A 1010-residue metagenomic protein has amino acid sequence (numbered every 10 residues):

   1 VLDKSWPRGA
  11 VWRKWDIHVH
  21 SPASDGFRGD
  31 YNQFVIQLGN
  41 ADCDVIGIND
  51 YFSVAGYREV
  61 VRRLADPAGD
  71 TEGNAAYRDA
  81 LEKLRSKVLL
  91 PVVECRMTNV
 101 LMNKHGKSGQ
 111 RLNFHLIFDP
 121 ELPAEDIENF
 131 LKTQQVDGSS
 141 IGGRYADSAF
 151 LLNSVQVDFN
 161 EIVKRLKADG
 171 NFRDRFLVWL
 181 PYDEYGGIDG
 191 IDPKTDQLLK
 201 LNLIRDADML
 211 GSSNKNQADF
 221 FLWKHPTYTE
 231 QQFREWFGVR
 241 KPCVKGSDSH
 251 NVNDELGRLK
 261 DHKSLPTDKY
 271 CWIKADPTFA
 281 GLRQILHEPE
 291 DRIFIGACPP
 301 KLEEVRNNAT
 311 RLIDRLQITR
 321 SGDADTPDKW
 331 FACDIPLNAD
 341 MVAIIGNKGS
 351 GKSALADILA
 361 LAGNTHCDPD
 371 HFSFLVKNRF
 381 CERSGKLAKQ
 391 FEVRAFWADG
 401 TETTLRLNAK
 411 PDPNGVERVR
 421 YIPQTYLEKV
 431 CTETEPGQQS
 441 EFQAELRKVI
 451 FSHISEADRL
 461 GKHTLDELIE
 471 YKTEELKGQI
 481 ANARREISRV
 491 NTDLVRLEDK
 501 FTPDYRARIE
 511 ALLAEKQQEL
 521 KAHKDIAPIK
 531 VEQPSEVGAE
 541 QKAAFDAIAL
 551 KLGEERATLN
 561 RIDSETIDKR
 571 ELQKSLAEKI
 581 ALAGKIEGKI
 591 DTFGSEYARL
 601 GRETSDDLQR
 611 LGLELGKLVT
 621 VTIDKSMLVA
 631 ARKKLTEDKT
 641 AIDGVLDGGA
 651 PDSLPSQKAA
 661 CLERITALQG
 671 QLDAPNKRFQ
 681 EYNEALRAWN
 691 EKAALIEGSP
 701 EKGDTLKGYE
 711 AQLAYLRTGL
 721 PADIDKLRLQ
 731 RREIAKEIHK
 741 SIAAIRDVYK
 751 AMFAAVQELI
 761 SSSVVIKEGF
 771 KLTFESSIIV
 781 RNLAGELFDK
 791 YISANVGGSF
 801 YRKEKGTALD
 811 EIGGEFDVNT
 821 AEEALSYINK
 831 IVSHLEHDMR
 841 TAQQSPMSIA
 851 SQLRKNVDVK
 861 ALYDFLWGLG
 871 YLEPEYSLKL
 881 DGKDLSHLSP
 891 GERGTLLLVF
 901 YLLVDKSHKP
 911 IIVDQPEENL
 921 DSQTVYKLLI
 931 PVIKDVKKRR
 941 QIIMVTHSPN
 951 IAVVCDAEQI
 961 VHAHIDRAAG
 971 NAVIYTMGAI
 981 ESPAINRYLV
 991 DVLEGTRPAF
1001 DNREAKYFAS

Functional and structural regions predicted by a protein language model:
V1-V45, V54-P91, C95-A124, Y185-G349 (+2 more regions): Charged catalytic cores and adjacent phosphate/nucleic-acid-binding surfaces used for phosphate/nucleic-acid chemistry
I46-N49, R58, F118-E121, M341-L375 (+3 more regions): Phosphate-binding glycine-rich loops of NTP-binding sites
A75, G363-N408, I742-L759, V764 (+2 more regions): Flexible phosphate/Mg2+-sensing switch loops adjacent to catalytic phosphate-binding sites
P336-D340, I344-S353, P423, Y876-F900 (+1 more regions): Conserved ABC ATPase signature
K386-A388, L405-R406, N414-E417, Y926-S1010: C-terminal lobe/lid and adjacent interdomain/linker elements of RecA-like ASCE P-loop ATPase modules
L407-V495: Extended, charged alpha-helical "arm/stalk" segments used for dimerization and assembly in large NTPase-driven machines
R489-T492, R496, Q518-H887, R893 (+3 more regions): Extended, charged coiled-coil "arm/hinge" scaffolds of SMC/Rad50-like chromosome-maintenance ATPases and other large
E875, S907-P910, K938-I943: Loop/turn-to-beta-strand initiation segments
